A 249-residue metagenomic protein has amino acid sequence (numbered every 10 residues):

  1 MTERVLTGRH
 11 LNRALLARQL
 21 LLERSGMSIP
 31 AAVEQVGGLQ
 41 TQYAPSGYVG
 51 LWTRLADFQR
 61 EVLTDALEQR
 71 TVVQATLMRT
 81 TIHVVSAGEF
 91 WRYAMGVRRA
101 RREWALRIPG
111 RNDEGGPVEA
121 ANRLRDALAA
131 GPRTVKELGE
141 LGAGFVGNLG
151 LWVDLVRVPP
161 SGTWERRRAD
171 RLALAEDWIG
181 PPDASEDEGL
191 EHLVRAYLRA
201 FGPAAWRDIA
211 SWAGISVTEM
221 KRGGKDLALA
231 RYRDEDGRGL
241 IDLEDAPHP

Functional and structural regions predicted by a protein language model:
M1-P249: Long, low-complexity intrinsically disordered regions
